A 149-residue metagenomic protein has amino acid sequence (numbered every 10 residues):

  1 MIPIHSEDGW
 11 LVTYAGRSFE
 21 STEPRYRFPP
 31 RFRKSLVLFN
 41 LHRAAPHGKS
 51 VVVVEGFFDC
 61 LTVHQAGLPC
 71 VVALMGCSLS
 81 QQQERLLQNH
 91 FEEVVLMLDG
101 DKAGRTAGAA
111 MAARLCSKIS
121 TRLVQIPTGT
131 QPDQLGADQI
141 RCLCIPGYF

Functional and structural regions predicted by a protein language model:
M1-F91, A107-G108: Phosphate-handling DNA/RNA-contact segment within nucleic-acid enzymes
G9, L96, P132: A residue-level signal for conserved active-site and pocket-lining positions in enzyme catalytic cores
P46-H47, T130-F149: Short, small/acidic-rich helices and loops at N termini and domain boundaries of DNA replication/processing enzymes
V53, E92-A103, Q125: Acidic beta-strand-to-loop metal/phosphate-binding motif
C70-V71, V94, S120-R122: Hydrophobic anchor at the start of a short beta-strand that flanks the dinucleotide cofactor-binding loop
L74-L79, D99-K102, P127-T128: Short, acidic/turn-prone active-site loops that include or flank metal/cofactor- and phosphate-binding residues
T106-C116: Short, aromatic/basic amphipathic alpha-helical patches
T121-G129: A generic structural motif
